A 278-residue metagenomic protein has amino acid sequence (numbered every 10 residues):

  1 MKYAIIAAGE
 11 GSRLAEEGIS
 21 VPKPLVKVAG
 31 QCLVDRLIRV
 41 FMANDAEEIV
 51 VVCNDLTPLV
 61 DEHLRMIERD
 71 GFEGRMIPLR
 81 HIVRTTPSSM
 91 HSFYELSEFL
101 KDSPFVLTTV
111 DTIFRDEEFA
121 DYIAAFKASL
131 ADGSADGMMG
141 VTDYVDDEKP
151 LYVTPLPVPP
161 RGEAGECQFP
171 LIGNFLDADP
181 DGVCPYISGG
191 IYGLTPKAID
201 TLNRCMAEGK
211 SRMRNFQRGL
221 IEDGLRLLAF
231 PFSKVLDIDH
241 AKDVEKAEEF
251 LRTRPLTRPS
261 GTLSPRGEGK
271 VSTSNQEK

Functional and structural regions predicted by a protein language model:
M1-I19, L225: N-terminal nucleotide-binding beta1-loop-alpha1 segment
K2-I5, R13, Q31-T109, I113 (+6 more regions): Conserved N-terminal catalytic core of the sugar/cofactor nucleotidyltransferase
S20-D35: Short catalytic helix/loop segments, enriched in acidic residues and glycine and frequently bearing histidine
D55, T108, G193-L194, D239: A conserved hydrophobic position in a structured secondary element of the catalytic/binding core that shapes
E117-K149: Conserved donor-nucleotide/metal-binding helix-loop-beta segment in metal-dependent transferases, i.e., the alpha-helix
A120-I123, C167-L236, K242-P255: Catalytic-core segments of class I nucleotidyltransferases/pyrophosphorylases that form NMP-activated intermediates
